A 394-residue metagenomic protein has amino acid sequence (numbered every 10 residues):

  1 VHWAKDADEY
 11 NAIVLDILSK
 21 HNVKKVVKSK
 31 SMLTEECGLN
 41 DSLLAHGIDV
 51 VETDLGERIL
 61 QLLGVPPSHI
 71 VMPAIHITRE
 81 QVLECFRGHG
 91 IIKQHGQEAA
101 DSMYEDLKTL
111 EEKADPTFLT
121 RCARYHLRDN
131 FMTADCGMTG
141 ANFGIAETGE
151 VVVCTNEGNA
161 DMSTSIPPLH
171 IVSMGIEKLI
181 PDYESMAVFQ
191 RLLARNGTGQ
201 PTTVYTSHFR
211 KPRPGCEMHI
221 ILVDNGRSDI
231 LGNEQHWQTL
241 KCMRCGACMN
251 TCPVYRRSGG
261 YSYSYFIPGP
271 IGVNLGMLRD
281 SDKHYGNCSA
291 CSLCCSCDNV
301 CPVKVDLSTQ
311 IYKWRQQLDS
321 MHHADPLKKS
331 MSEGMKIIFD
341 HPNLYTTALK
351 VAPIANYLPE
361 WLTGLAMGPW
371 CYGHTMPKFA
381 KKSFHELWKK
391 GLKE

Functional and structural regions predicted by a protein language model:
V1, D16-K25, D41, A45 (+5 more regions): Iron-sulfur (Fe-S) cluster-binding modules
V1-Q235: The feature marks the mature, well-folded catalytic cores of soluble enzymes
D6, C248, D306-L307: Helix N-cap / loop-to-helix initiation motif
N40, E184-A187, G246, S308-I311 (+2 more regions): Predominant activation on well-ordered alpha-helical scaffold segments within soluble catalytic domains
R213-T239, Y255-W361: Ferredoxin-type iron-sulfur electron-transfer modules in oxidoreductases and energy-metabolism complexes
C245-M249, C294: Extended amphipathic alpha-helical segments enriched in small hydrophobics
